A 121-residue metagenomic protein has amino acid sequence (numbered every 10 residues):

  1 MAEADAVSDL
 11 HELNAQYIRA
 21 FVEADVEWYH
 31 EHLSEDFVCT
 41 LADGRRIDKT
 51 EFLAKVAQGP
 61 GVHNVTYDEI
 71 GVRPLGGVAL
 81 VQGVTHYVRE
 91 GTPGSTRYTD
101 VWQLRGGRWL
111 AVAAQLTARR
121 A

Functional and structural regions predicted by a protein language model:
A2-E31, D36-A121: A beta-strand edge to alpha-helix "cap/lid" segment located at domain peripheries
